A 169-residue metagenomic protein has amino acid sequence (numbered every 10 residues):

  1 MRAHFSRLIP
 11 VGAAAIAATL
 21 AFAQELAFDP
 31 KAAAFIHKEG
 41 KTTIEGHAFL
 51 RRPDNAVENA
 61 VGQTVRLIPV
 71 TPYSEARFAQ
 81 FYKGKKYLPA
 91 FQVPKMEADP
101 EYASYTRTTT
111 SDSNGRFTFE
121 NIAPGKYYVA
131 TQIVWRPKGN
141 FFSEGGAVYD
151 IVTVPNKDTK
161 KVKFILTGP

Functional and structural regions predicted by a protein language model:
M1-G12: Bacterial N-terminal signal peptides that target proteins for export
A14-A23: Hydrophobic h-region of N-terminal signal peptides that target proteins for export in Gram-negative bacteria
A23-P169: Long luminal/extracellular ectodomains of secretory-pathway precursor proteins
